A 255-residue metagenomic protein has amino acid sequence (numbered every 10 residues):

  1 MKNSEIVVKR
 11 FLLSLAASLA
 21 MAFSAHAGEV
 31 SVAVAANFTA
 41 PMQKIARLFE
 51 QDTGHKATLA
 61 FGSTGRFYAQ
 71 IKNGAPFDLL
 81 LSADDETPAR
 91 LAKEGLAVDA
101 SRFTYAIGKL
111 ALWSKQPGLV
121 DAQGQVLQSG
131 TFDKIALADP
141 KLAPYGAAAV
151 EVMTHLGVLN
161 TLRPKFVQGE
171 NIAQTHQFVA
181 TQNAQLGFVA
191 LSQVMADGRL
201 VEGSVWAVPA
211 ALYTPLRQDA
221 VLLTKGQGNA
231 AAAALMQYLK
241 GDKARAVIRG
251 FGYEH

Functional and structural regions predicted by a protein language model:
M1-V8: N-terminal secretory signal peptides that target proteins for export/translocation
L12-A22: Bacterial N-terminal signal peptides
F23-A27: Sec/Tat signal peptide C-region and signal peptidase I cleavage site
G28-F61, G65, A69-A75, S82-D85 (+3 more regions): Exported/periplasmic ABC-transporter solute-binding proteins
